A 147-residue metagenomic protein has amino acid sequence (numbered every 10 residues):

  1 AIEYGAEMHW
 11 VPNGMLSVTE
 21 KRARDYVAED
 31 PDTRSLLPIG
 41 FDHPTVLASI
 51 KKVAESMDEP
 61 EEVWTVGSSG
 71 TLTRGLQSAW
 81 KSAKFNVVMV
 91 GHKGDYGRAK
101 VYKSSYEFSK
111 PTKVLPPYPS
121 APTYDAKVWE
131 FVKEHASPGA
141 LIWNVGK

Functional and structural regions predicted by a protein language model:
A1-E59, R98-P119: Small/polar-residue-rich loop-to-helix segments that shape phosphate-bearing ligand pockets
G5, S82-A136: Active-site/ligand-binding loops adjacent to catalytic centers
N13, V88-H92, V145: Cofactor-binding loop segments of dinucleotide-utilizing enzymes, especially the Rossmann-like FAD- and NAD(P)+-binding
S35, E62-W64, L141: Conserved beta-strand elements of the Class I
D42-H43, T65-G75, Y124-K127, G146-K147: Gly/Ser/Thr-rich loops at beta-strand to alpha-helix junctions that form or flank small-molecule/cofactor-binding
V53-D95: Aromatic-anchored, glycine/proline-accented short structural segments that stabilize local strand-turns or short
A136-K147: Phosphate-binding loop/pocket of nucleotide- and phosphate-handling active sites
